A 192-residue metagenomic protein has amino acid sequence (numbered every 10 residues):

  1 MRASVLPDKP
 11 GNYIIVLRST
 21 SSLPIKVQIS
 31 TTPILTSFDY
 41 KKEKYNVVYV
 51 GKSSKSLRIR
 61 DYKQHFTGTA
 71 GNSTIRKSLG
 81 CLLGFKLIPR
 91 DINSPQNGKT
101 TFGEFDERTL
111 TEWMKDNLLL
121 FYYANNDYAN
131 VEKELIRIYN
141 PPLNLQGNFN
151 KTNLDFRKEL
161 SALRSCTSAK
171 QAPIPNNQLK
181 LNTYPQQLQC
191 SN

Functional and structural regions predicted by a protein language model:
M1-N192: Boundary/linker segments flanking structured domains
